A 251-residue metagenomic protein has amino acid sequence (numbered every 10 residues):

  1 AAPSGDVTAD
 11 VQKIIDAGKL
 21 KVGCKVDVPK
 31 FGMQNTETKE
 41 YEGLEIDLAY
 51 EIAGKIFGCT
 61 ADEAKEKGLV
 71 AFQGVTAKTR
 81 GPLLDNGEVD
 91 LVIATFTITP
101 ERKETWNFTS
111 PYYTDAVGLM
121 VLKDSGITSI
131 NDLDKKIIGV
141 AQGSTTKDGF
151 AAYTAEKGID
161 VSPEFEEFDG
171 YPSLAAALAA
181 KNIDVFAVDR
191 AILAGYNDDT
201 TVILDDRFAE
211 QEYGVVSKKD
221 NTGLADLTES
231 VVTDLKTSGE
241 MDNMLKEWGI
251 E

Functional and structural regions predicted by a protein language model:
G5, L48, D124-I127, N131-I137 (+2 more regions): Extended ligand-binding regions for polar small-molecule ligands
G5-D10, D16-A17, E63, K67 (+3 more regions): Ligand-binding clefts/hinges and TM-proximal coupling segments of bilobed small-molecule sensing domains
G5-T8, K13-L91: Extracytoplasmic small-molecule ligand-binding "clamshell" domains of the periplasmic binding protein/Venus flytrap
C24-V28, Q73-K78, G87-T99, K123 (+3 more regions): Beta->alpha turn/N-cap motifs
V26, Y113-D124, R190-T233, I250-E251: Periplasmic-binding protein-like
Y50, D62-N131, T201, D206: Acidic, polar ligand-binding/catalytic clefts
I52, L84-D85, L133, A177-A179 (+2 more regions): Hydrophobic residues within well-ordered alpha-helices
T79, I93-T105, G149-A152, A176-E210: A ligand-binding cleft/hinge motif common to bilobed small-molecule-binding domains
